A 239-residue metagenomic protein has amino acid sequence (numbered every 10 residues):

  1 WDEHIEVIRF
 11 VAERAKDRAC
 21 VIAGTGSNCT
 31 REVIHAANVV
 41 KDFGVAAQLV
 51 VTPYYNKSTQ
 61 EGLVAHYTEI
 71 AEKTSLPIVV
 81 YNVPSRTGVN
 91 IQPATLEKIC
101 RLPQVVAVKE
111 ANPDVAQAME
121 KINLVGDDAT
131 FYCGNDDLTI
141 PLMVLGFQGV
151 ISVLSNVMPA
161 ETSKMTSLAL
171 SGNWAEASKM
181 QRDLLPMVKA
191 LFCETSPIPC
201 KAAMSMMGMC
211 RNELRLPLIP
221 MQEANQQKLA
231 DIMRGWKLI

Functional and structural regions predicted by a protein language model:
W1-G88: Active-site beta->alpha loop and helix N-cap motifs at the rims of alpha/beta catalytic domains
H4, I8, V33, Y67 (+6 more regions): A general structural signal for well-ordered alpha-helical segments in protein cores
V11, V40, I70, V108 (+4 more regions): Conserved, mostly hydrophobic/aromatic
A12, L185-K189, A230: Structural signal for well-ordered, non-membrane alpha-helices
E13-A19, D42-G44, T74-L76, R101-Q104 (+4 more regions): Short helix-capping segments at alpha-helix termini
E72-K73, R86-F192: Catalytic alpha/beta core domains of metabolic enzymes, predominantly
M143-F147, D183-L218: Conserved short secondary-structure transition element at the edge of the structured enzyme core that lines
C210-I239: Flexible C-terminal active-site loop/helix
